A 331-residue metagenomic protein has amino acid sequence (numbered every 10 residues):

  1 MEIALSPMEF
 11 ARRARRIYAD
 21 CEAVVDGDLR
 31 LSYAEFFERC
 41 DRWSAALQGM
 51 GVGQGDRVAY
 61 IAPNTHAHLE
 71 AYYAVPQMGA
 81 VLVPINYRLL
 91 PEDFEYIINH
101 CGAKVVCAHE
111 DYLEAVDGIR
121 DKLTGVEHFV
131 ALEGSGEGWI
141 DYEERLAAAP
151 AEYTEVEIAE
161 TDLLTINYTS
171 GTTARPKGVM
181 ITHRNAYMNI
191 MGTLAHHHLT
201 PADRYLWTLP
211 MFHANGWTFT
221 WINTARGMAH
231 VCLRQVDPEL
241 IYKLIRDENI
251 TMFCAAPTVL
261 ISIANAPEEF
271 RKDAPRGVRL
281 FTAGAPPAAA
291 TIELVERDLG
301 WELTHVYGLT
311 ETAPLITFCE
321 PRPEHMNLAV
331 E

Functional and structural regions predicted by a protein language model:
A19-E22, A131, E137, A149-Y168 (+2 more regions): Conserved pre-ATP/AMP-binding loop-to-beta segment of ANL
D20-T65, L69-Y73, L90-E95, D141-E144: Conserved AMP-binding/adenylate-forming core of the ANL superfamily
S32-A34, L164-M188: Conserved AMP-binding A3 loop
D56-R57, P63-V83, Y87-P91, N99-V105 (+3 more regions): A short helix-loop-beta submotif of the ANL/AMP-binding
A62, A80-Y96, E110-A115, T208 (+2 more regions): ATP-dependent adenylate-forming carboxylate-activation enzymes
L113-E160, P267, E331: ANL superfamily adenylate-forming
Y187-R204, F212-M252, A266-P267: Conserved AMP-binding/adenylation subdomain of ANL enzymes
A225, I250-A255, A264-E331: Gly/Ser/Thr-rich phosphate-binding loop
